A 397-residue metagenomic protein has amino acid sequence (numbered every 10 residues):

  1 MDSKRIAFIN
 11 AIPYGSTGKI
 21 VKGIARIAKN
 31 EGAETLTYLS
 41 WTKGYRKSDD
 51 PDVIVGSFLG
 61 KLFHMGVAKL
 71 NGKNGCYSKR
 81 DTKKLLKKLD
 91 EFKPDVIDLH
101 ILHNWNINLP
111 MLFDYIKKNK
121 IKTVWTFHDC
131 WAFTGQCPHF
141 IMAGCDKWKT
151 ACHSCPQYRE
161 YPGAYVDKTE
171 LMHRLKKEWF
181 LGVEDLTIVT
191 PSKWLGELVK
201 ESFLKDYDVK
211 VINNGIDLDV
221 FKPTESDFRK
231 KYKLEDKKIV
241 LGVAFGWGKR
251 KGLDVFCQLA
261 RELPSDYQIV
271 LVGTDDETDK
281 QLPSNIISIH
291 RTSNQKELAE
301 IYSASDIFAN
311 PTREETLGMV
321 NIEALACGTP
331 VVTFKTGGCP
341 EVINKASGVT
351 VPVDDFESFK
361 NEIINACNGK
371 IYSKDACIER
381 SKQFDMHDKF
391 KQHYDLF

Functional and structural regions predicted by a protein language model:
V189, K233-K251, C257-R261: Conserved donor-binding/catalytic core segment of Leloir-type glycosyltransferases
E197-K200, I216-K231, D279-Q281: Acidic anion/phosphate-binding donor-loop and adjacent secondary structure in glycosyltransferase catalytic cores
G273-K296: Nucleotide-activated donor-binding/catalytic signature segment of Leloir-type glycosyltransferases, i.e., the conserved
E300-S305: Short alpha-helical donor nucleotide-sugar binding micro-motif in glycosyltransferases
R313: Aromatic "clamp/platform" in nucleotide-sugar-dependent glycosyltransferases that forms part of the donor/acceptor
P330-T333: Short hydrophobic beta-strand element within catalytic cores of glycosyltransferases and related nucleotide-activated
K345, V349-F356, I364-I371: Conserved acidic donor-binding segment of nucleotide-sugar-dependent glycosyltransferases
I371-F397: A charged, aromatic-enriched C-terminal amphipathic alpha-helix characteristic of glycosyltransferases across folds
